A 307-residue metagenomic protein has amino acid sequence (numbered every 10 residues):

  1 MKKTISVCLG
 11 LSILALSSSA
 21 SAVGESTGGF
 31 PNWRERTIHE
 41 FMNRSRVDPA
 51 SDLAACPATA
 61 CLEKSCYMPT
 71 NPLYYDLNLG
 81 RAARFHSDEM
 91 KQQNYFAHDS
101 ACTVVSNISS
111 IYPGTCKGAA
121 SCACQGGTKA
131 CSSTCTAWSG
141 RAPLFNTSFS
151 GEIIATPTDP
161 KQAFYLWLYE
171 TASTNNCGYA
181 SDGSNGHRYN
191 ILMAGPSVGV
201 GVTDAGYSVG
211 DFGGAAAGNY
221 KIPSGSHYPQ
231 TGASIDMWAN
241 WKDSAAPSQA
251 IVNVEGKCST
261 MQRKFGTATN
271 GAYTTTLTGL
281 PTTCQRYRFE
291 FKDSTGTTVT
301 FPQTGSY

Functional and structural regions predicted by a protein language model:
M1-C8: Bacterial N-terminal signal peptides that target proteins for export
S6, A54, T59, K64 (+8 more regions): Secreted/extracellular small peptides and ectodomain modules produced from precursors
C8-A15: Bacterial N-terminal signal peptides
S17-S19: N-terminal signal peptide c-region/cleavage motif recognized by signal peptidases
V23-A97: A short alpha-helix/helix-coil micro-patch that ends at or immediately precedes a cysteine
F85, V104-A215, P247: A well-ordered secondary-structure block
A97-A101, V105: Cyclophilin-like peptidyl-prolyl cis-trans isomerases
A215-Y307: Glycan-association/targeting regions that enable binding to alpha-glucans and other polysaccharides
